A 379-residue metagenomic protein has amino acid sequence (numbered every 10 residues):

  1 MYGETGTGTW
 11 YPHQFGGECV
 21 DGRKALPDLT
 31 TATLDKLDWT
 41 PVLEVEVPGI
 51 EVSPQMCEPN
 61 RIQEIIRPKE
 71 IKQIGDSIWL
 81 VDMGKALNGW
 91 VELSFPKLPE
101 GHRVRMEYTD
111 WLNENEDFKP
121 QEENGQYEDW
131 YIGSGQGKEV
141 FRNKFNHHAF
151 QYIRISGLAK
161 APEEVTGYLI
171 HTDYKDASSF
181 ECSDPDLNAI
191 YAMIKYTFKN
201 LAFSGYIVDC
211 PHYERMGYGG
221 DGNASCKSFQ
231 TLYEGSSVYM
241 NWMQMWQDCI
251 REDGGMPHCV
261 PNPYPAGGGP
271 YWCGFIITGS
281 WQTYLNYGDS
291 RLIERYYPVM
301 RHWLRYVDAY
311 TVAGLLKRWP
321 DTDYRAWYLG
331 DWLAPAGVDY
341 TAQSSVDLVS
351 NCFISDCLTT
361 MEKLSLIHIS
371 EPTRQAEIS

Functional and structural regions predicted by a protein language model:
M1-P211, S237-M240, P257-P261, R291 (+2 more regions): Extracellular/oxidizing-compartment recognition motifs
Y131-A161, D186-I190, F198-F203, R215-S365: Aromatic-rich carbohydrate-recognition surfaces in CAZymes
I155, I378-S379: Intrinsically disordered, low-complexity segments enriched in Ser/Pro/Gly/Ala and basic residues
I367-I378: Single conserved hydrophobic/aromatic residue that forms the stacking wall/gate of nucleotide- or nucleobase-binding
